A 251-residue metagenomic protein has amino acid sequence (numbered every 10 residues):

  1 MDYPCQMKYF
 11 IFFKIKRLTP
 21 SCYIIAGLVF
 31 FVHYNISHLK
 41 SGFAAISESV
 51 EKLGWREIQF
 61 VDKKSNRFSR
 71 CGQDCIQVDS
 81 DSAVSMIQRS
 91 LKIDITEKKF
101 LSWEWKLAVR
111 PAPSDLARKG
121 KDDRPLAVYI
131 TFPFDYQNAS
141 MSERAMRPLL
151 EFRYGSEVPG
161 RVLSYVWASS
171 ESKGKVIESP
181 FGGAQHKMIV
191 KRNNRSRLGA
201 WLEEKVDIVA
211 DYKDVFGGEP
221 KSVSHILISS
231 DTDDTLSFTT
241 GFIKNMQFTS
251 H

Functional and structural regions predicted by a protein language model:
E51-Q73: Extracellular glycan-recognition surfaces and repeat-rich motifs
F68-S85: Short carbohydrate-recognition loop motifs
S90-L101, R195-L198: Extracellular/lumenal carbohydrate-interaction signature centered on repeated Trp-anchored short motifs
E104-R110, P133-D135, V209: Solvent-exposed strand-to-loop "edge" motifs in beta-rich extracellular domains
G120-L126: Short coil-to-beta strand junction motifs in C2/discoidin
D123, P133-G182: Extracellular/luminal beta-rich ligand-recognition and adhesion surfaces characterized by aromatic-Gly/Pro-enriched
L126-V128, G183-N194, L198-L236: Extracellular beta-strand ligand-recognition surfaces/modules
G241-H251: Exposed low-complexity, polar/acidic, P/S/T/G-rich flexible segments that act as propeptides, protease-susceptible
